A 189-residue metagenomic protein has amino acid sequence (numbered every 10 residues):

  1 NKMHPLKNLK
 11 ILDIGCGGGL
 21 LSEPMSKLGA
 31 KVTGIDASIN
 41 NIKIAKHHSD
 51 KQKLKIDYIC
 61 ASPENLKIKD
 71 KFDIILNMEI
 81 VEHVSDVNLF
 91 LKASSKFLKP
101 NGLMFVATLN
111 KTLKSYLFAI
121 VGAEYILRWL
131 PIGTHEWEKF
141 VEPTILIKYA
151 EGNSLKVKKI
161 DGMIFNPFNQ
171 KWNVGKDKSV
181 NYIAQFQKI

Functional and structural regions predicted by a protein language model:
K2-H4, L9-Y116, P143-L146, A184-K188: Conserved SAM-binding loop
H48-L54, V121-G122, W172-K176: Short low-complexity, flexible loop/linker segments enriched in glycine and/or proline with clustered acidic
T108, R128-I145: Acceptor-substrate binding/catalytic loop of class I
K111, F165-P167: Residue-level marker for beta-strand->alpha-helix junctions and adjacent short loops that shape enzyme
Y116-Y125: Short, flexible, mixed-charge acidic loops at enzyme active sites
E138-S154, I160: Short alpha-helix
K171-I189: Core SAM-dependent methyltransferase catalytic element
